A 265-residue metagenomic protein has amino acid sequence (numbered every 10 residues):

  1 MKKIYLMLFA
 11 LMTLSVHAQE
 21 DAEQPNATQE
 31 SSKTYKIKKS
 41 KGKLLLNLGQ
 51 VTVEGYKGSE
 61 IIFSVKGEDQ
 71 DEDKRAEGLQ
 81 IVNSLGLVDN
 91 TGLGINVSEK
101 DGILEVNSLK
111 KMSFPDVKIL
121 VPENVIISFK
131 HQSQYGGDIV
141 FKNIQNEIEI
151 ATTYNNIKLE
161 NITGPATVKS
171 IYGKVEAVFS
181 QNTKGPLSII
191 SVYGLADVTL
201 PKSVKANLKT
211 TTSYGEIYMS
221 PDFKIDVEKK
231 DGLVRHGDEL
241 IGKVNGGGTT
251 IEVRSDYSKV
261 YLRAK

Functional and structural regions predicted by a protein language model:
M1-A27: Bacterial Sec-dependent N-terminal signal peptides
Q19-L45, Q50-Q134, V140-Q145, E149 (+4 more regions): Acidic (Asp/Glu) and glycine-rich low-complexity loops/linkers that are typically intrinsically disordered
S128-K130, D138-I139, E176-A177, D197-V198 (+1 more regions): Beta-strand-rich extracellular passenger or scaffold domains
Q132, K142-I144, T153-N155, E160-I162 (+4 more regions): Solvent-exposed loop/turn tips at the surfaces of repeat/solenoid architectures
G137, N155, G173, G194 (+2 more regions): Hydrophobic lipid-interacting interfaces of membrane-associated proteins
N156, E160, L195-D197, N207-K209 (+1 more regions): Tandem repeat domain/solenoid detector
I251-R263: Outer-membrane beta-barrel "beta-signal"
